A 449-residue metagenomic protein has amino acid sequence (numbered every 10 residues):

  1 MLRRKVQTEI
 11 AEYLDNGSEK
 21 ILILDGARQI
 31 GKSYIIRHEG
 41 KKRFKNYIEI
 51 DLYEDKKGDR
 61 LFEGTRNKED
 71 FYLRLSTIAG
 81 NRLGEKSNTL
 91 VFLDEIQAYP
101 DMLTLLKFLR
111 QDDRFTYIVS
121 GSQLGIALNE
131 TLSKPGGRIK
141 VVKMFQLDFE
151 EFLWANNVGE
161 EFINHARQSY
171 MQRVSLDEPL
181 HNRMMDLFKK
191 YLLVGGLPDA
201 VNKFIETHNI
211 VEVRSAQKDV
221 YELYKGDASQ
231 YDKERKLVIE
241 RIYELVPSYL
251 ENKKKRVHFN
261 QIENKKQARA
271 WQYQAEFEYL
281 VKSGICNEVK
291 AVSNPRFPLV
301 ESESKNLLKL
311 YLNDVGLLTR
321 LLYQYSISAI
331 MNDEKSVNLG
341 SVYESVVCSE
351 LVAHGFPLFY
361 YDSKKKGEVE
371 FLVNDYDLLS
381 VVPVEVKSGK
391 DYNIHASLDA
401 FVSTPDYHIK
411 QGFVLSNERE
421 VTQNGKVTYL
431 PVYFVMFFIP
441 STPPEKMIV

Functional and structural regions predicted by a protein language model:
M1-D15: N-terminal pre-Walker A segment at the start of P-loop NTPase domains
K32: Conserved lysine of the Walker
I35, E39: Hydrophobic positions on the alpha1 helix immediately C-terminal to the Walker A/P-loop
K56-S87: Short glycine-rich substrate-engagement loop in P-loop NTPases that contacts/grips substrate
T116-S122, K143: Structural recognition of the conserved hydrophobic beta-strand(s) that form the central parallel beta-sheet of P-loop
N129-N252: Interdomain motor-coupling "hinge/lid" segment immediately C-terminal to the ATP-binding subdomain of NTP-driven enzymes
S169, N417-V449: Domain-level recognition of nuclease-like catalytic cores that cleave nucleotide substrates
N202-Y376: Accessory nucleic acid-recognition modules appended to NTPase machines
